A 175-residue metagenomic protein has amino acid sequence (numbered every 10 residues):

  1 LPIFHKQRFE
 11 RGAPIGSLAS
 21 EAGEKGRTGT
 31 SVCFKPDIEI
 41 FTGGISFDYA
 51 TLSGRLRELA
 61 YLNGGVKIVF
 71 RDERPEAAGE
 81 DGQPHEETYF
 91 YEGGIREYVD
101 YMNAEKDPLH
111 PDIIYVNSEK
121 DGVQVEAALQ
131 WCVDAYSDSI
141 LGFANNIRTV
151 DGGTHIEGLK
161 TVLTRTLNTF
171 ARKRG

Functional and structural regions predicted by a protein language model:
L1-E92: GHKL-type ATPase core
A50, R57-L59, G65, V69-G175: GHKL/Histidine-kinase-like ATPase module
